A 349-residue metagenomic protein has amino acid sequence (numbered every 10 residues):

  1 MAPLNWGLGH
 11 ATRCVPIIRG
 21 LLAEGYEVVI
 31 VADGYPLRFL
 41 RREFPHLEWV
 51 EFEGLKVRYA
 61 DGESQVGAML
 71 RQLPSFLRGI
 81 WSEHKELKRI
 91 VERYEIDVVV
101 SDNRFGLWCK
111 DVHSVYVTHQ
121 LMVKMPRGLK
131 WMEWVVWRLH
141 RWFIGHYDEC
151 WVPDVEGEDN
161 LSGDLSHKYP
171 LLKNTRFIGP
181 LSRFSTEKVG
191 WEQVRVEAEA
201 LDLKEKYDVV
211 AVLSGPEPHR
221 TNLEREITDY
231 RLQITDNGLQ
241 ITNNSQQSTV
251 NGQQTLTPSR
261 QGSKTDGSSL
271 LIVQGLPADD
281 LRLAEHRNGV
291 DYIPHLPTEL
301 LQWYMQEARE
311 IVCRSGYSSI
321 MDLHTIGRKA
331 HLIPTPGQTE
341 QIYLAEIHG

Functional and structural regions predicted by a protein language model:
P3-V15, H219-T221: A short, glycine/small-residue-rich beta-strand->loop->alpha-helix junction that serves as a flexible
N5, A23-P74, G289-D291: Conserved nucleotide-sugar phosphate-binding/catalytic loop shared by glycosyltransferases and other
A11-L21, P36: Short amphipathic alpha-helix
S64-G106: Conserved nucleotide-sugar donor-binding subdomain of glycosyltransferases
R93-E95, H146, Q306-E307: Alpha-helix C-terminal capping/helix-to-coil transition sites in glycosyltransferase folds
K110-F184: Active-site-proximal region of nucleotide-activated glycan assembly enzymes, centered on histidine/acidic-rich loops
L165, P180-Q233, Q240, N244 (+1 more regions): Donor-nucleotide binding loops and adjacent catalytic segments primarily of GT-B fold Leloir glycosyltransferases
T298-Y343: A donor-sugar binding/catalytic signature common to diverse glycosyltransferases and related nucleotide-sugar
